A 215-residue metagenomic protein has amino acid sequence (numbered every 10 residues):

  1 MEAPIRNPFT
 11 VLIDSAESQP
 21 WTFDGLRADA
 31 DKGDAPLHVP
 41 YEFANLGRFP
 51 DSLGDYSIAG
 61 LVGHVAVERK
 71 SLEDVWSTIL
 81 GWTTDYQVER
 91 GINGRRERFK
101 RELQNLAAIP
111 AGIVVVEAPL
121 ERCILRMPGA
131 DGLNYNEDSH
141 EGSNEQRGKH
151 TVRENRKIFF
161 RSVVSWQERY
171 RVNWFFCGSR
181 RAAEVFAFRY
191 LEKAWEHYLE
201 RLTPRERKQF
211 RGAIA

Functional and structural regions predicted by a protein language model:
M1-G63, W76-A215: Non-catalytic C-terminal interaction segments of nucleic acid-processing enzymes
V65-S71: Conserved catalytic cores of phosphodiester-cleaving nucleases, focusing on short active-site segments
